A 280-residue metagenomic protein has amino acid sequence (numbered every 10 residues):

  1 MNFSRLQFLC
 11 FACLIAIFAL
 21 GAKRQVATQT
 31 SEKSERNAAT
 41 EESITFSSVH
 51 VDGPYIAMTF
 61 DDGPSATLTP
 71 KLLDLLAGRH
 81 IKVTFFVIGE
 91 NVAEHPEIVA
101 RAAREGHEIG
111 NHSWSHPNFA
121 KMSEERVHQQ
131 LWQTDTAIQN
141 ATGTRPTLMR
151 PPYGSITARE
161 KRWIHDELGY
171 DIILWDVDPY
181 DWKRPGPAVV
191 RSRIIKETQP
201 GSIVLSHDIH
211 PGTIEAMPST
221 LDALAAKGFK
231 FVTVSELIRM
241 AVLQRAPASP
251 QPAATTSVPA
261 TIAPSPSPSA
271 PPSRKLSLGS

Functional and structural regions predicted by a protein language model:
M1-C10: Bacterial N-terminal signal peptides that target proteins for export
L9-F18: Hydrophobic helical h-region of N-terminal Sec-dependent signal peptides in bacterial secretory/periplasmic proteins
I17-K33: Bacterial Sec-dependent signal peptides at the C-terminal "C-region" and cleavage site
S34-Q130, A137-N140, T144, R239: Active-site beta->alpha N-cap acidic-glycine motif
S48-V51, R79, V92-A93, G212-G279: C-terminal domain-boundary segment and adjacent tail
A93-E94, P117-R245: Catalytic domains of cell-wall/extracellular-matrix polysaccharide-remodeling enzymes, centered on de-N-acetylation
